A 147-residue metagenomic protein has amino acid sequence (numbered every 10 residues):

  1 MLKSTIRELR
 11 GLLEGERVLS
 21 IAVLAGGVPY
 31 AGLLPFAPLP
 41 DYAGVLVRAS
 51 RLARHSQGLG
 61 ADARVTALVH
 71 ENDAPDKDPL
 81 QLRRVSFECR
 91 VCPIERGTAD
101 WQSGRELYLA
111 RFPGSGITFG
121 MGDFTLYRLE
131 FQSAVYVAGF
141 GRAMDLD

Functional and structural regions predicted by a protein language model:
M1-G60, L68, K77: An N-terminal domain-cap segment
L12, E106-L107, R111-D147: C-terminal edge-of-domain segments
E14, P29, G60, D78-R84 (+2 more regions): A generic structural signal for short, non-catalytic loop/turn and secondary-structure boundary residues
R17-V18, R64, P113, A134: Generic structural signal for secondary-structure transition and capping sites
A31-P35, L46, R84-E88, L126-R128 (+1 more regions): Conserved hydrophobic/aromatic beta-strand scaffold that supports enzyme active sites
L52-R111, F124, F131: Short, structured beta-strand-loop surface elements
